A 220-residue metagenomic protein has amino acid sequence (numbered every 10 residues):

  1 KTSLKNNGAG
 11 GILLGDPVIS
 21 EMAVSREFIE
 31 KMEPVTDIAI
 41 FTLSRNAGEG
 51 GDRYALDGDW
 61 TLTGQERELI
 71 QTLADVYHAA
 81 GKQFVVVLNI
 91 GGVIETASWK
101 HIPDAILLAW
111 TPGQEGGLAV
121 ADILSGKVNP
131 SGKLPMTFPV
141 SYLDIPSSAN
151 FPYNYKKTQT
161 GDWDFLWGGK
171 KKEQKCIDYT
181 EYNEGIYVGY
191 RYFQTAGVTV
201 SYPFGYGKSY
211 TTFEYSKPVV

Functional and structural regions predicted by a protein language model:
K1-D16, A80, N89-V220: Secreted, periplasmic, or luminal enzymes acting at the cell surface/secretory milieu
T2-Y77, V87-H101: Hydrophobic helix-and-loop "lid/oligomerization" segment in the mid-to-C-terminal part of catalytic domains
